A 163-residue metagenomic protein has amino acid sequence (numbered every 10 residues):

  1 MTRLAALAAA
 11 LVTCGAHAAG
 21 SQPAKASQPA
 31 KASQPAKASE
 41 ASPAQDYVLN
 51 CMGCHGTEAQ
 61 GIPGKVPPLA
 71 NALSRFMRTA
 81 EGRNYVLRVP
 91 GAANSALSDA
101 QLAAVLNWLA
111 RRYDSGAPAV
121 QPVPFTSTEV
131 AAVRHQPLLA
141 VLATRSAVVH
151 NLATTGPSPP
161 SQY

Functional and structural regions predicted by a protein language model:
A5-G15: Bacterial N-terminal signal peptides
C14-D46, I62: Electrostatic cytochrome c docking/interface patches
K37-Q60, R78, N84: Sequence/structural segment immediately N-terminal to covalent heme-attachment motifs in c-type and related
C51, H55-E58, L73, V89-A93 (+3 more regions): Sec/Tat-exported extracytoplasmic proteins
Q60-S95: Gly/Gly-Pro-rich "capping" loops immediately C-terminal to redox-active cysteine motifs in periplasmic/lumenal
N94-A104, W108-L109: Internal catalytic or translocation cores that form aromatic/hydrophobic pockets or channels for amphipathic metabolites
A100, R111-Y163: Flexible coil segments in periplasmic/lumen-exposed cytochrome c-class electron-transfer proteins
